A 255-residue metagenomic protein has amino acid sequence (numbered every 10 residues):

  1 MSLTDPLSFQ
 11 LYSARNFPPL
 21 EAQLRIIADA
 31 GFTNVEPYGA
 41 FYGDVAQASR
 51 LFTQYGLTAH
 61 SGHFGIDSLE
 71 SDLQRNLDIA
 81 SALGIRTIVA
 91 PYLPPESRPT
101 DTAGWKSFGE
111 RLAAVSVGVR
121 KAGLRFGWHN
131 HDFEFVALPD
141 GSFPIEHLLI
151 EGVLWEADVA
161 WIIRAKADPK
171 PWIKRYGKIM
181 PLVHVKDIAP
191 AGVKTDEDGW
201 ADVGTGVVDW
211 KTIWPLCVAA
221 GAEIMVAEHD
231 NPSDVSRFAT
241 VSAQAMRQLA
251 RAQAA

Functional and structural regions predicted by a protein language model:
M1-T87, L154, R247-A255: N-terminal pre-domain/capping segments
A14-P19, E36-Q47, F64-L73, P95-P99 (+4 more regions): Acidic-and-aromatic substrate-binding clefts and catalytic sites of carbohydrate-active enzymes
A22, L73-R75, T102-L112, D140-E146 (+3 more regions): Charged helix-capping and loop-helix junction motifs
E36, S61, V89, G127 (+3 more regions): Conserved beta-strand positions in the central sheet of alpha/beta enzyme cores
A48-G65, L112-V119, I145-G152, W210-I213: Alpha-helix-loop-beta-strand connector modules within alpha/beta enzyme cores
D72-R111: Glycine/small-residue-rich loop that forms an oxyanion/phosphate-binding "nest" at active or ligand-binding sites
K121-V207: Acidic/histidine-rich catalytic cores of soluble enzymes
G141-G152, V235-R251: Short, electropositive alpha-helical surface patch
